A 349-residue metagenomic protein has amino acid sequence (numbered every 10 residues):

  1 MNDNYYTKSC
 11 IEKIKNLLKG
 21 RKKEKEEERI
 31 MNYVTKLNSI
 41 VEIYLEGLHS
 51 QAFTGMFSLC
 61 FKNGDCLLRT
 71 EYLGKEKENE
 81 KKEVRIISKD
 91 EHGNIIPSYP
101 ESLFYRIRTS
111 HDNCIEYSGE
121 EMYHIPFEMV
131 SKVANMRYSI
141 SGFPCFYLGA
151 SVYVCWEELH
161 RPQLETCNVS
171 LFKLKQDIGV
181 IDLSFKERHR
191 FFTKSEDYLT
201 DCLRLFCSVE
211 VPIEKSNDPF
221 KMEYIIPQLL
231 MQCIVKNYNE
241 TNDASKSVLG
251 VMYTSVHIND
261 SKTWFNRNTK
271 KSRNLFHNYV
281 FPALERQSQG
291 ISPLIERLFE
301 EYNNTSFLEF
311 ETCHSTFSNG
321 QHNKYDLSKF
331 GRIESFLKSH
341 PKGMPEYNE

Functional and structural regions predicted by a protein language model:
M1-E101, R106-V130, P162, C167-E349: Active-site and NAD+-binding cores of ADP-ribose-processing enzymes
R137-F143: Short glycine-enriched loop/turn motifs at secondary-structure junctions
F143-G149: Short, well-ordered beta-strand elements within core beta-sheets of diverse protein domains
V152-Q163: Short active-site loop/helix that positions an aromatic residue
